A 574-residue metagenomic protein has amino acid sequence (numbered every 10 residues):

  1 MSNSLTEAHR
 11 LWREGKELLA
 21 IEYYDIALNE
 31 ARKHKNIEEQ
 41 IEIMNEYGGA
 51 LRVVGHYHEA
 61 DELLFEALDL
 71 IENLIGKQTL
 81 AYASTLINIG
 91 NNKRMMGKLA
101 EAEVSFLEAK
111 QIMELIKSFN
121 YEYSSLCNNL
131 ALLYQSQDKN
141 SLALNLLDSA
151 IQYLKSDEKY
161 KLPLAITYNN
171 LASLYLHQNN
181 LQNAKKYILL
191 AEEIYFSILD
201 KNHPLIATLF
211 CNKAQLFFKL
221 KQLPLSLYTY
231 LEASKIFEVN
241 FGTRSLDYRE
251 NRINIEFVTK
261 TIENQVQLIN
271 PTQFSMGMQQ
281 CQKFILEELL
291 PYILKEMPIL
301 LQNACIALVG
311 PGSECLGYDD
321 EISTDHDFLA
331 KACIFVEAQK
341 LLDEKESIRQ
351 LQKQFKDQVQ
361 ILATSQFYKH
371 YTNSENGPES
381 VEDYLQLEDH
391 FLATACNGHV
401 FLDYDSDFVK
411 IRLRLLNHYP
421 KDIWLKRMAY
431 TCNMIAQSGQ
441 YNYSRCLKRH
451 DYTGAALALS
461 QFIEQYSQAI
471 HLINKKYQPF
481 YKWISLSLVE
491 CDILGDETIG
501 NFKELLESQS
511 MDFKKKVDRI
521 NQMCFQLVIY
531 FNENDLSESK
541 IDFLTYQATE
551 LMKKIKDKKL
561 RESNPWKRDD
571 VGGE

Functional and structural regions predicted by a protein language model:
L5-R13, E38-V53, L80-M95, Y121-S136 (+3 more regions): Conserved alpha-helical positions within TPR/SEL1-like repeat arrays
L28-N29, L68-N73, E108-L115, D148-S156 (+2 more regions): Amphipathic alpha-helical segments of tetratricopeptide repeats
K35, K77, K117-S118, E158-K159 (+3 more regions): Structural signature of alpha-solenoid helical repeat scaffolds
N264-L308: Helical scaffold of the NTase/Pol beta-like nucleotidyltransferase catalytic core
Y292-Q339: Active-site nucleotide-donor binding segment shared across nucleotidyl transfer reactions
E344-R449, E574: Conserved NTP/Mg2+-binding pocket subregion across the NTase superfamily
